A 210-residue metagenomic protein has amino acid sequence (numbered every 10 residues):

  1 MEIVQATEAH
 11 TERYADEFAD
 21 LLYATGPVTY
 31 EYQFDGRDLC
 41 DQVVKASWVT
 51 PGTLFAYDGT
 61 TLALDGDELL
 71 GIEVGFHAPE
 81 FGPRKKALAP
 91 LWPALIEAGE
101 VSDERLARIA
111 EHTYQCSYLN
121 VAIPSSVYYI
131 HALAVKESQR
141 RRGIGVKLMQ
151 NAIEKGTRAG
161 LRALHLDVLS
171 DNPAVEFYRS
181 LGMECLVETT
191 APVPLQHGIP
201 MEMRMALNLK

Functional and structural regions predicted by a protein language model:
M1-R13, N208-K210: Conserved N-terminal entry element of GNAT/NAT acetyltransferase domains
A19-R37, S47, P51-G52: Helix-loop element at the rim of GNAT/NAT acetyltransferase active sites that forms part of the acceptor-substrate
R37-T60, L64-G66, L70, Y114-L119: Active-site rim helix/loop that mediates acceptor-substrate recognition in acyltransferases
L62, P93-G99, L133-R140: A short, internal acetyl-CoA/4′-phosphopantetheine-binding micro-motif in the GNAT/acyltransferase core
P79-V127, Q196: Conserved acyl-donor/pantetheine-binding loop and adjacent beta-alpha core of acyl/acetyltransferases and related
Y118-P124, K147-A163: Conserved acyl-CoA
A132-V135, R141-E154, R179-S180: Conserved acetyl-CoA-binding loop-helix of GNAT-fold acetyltransferases
G160-A163, V168-V175, R179, A191-K210: C-terminal "cap" of GNAT-fold acetyltransferases
